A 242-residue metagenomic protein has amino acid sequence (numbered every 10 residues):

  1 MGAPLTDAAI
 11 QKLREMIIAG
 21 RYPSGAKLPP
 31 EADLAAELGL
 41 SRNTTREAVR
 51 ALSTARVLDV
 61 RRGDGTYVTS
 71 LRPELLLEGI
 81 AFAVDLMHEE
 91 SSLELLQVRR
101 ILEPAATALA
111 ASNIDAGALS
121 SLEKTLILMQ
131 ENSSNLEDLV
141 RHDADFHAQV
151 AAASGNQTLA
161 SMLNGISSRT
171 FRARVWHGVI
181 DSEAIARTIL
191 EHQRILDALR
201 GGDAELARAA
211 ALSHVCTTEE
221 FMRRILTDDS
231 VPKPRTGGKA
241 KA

Functional and structural regions predicted by a protein language model:
M1-L102, A108, T227-P232, T236-A242: Short linear motifs at protein or domain termini
R14-A19, A151, L196, L212: Solvent-exposed, non-membrane alpha-helical residues enriched in polar/charged side chains
G25-A26, L159-L163, R208-A209: Short, hydrophobic secondary-structure boundary micro-motifs
P30, G155-Q157, G202-A204: Short loop-to-helix capping motifs
P73-E74, G155-Q157, R169: Short, charged/polar surface micro-motifs in flexible loops or helix N-caps
P73-Q149, R187-A210: All-alpha effector-binding/dimerization core of bacterial HTH-type transcriptional repressors
E123-L126, Q130, R141, D145-H147 (+1 more regions): C-terminal all-alpha effector/ligand-binding and dimerization domain of prokaryotic HTH-type transcriptional repressors
